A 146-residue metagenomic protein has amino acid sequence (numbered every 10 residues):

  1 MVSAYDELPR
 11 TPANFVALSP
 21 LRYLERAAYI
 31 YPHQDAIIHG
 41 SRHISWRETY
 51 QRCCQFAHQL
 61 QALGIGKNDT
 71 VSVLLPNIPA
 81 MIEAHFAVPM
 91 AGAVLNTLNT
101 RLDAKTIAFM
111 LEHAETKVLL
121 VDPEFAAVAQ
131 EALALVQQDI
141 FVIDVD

Functional and structural regions predicted by a protein language model:
M1-A17: Flexible, non-catalytic linker and terminal segments flanking ANL/adenylate-forming cores
P12-V16, E48, N96-L98: Short, flexible loop segments at the rims of nucleotide/cofactor-binding pockets, characterized by
N14-A36: A short N-terminal helical cap/helix-turn-helix that marks the beginning of AMP-binding/adenylate-forming
A17, L74, L119-D122: Active-site-adjacent beta-strand anchor residues
L21, H33-I78, I82-F86, D103-A108: Conserved AMP-binding/adenylate-forming core of the ANL superfamily
L24, A84, A129: Aromatic/hydrophobic pocket-lining residues that form π-stacking "cages" and hydrophobic walls in ligand
R26, I30, Q55-Q59, L135: Solvent-exposed, charged/polar functional surfaces in cytosolic regulatory/catalytic domains
A62-L63, M90-D146: Structural core segment of the AMP-binding/adenylate-forming
